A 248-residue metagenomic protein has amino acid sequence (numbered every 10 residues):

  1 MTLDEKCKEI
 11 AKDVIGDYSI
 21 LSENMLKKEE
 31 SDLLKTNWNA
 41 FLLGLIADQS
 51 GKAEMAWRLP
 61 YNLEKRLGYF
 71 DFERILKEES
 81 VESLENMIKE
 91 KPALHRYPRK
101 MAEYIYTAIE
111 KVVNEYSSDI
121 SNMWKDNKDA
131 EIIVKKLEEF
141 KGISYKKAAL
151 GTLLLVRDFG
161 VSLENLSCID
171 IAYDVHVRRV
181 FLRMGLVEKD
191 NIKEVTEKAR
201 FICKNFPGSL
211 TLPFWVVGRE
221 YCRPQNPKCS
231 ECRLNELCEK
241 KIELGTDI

Functional and structural regions predicted by a protein language model:
M1-F70, V81-H95, M101: Structure-specific DNA junction-binding interface
M1-T36, S117, N127-K141, Y145-I248: C-terminal accessory module of base-excision DNA glycosylases/AP lyases that mediates lesion recognition and DNA
A40-G51, T107, L212-R219: Short, hydrophobic/amphipathic alpha-helical patches that form generic packing surfaces within helical domains
L43-D48, Y61-E64, E85, K89 (+5 more regions): Amphipathic alpha-helical segments within well-ordered protein domains
Q49-S50, N62, R66, K111 (+2 more regions): Active-site catalytic microenvironments for nucleophilic, acid-base chemistry
A53, W57, R66, E73 (+7 more regions): Generic macromolecular interface patches on structured domains
L59-R66, E78, A108, L154 (+2 more regions): Short acidic/histidine-centered micro-motifs embedded in hydrophobic/aromatic stretches that mark compact functional
R66-V156: Alpha-helical ds-nucleic-acid-binding substructure associated with the helix-hairpin-helix region of base-excision DNA
